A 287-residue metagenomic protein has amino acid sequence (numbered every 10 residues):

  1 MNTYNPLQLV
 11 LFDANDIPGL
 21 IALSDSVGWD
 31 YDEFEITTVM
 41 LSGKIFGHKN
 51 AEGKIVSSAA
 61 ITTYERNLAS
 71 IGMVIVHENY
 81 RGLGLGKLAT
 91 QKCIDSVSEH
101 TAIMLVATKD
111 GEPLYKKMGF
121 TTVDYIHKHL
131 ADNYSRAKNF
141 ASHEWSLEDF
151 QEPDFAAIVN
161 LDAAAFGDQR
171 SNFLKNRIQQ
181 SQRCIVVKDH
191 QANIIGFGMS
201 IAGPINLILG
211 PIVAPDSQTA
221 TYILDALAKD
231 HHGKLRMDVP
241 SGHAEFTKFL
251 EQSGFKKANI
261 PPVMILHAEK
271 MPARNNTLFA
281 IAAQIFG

Functional and structural regions predicted by a protein language model:
M1-A14, D132-E152: Conserved N-terminal entry element of GNAT/NAT acetyltransferase domains
M1-T3, D13-A14, P18, N50-A51 (+2 more regions): Intrinsically disordered, low-complexity, positively biased terminal segments
D32-S57, L68-S70, T101-A102, Y125 (+1 more regions): A short helix-loop-beta-strand connector motif used in the catalytic cores of GNAT acetyltransferases and, in some
F46, S57-A59, A69, V74 (+2 more regions): Conserved GNAT-family N-acetyltransferase fold
K54, H77-L88, P113, P215-Y222: Conserved glycine-rich acetyl-CoA-binding loop
T63-I71, R81, A202-L209: A conserved beta-turn-beta hairpin within the catalytic core of GNAT-like acetyltransferases that forms part
H100-V106, T121-S135, K257-E269: Conserved catalytic-core motifs of GNAT/GCN5-like acyltransferases
Y115-F120, L250: Conserved active-site tyrosine of GNAT-family acetyltransferases
